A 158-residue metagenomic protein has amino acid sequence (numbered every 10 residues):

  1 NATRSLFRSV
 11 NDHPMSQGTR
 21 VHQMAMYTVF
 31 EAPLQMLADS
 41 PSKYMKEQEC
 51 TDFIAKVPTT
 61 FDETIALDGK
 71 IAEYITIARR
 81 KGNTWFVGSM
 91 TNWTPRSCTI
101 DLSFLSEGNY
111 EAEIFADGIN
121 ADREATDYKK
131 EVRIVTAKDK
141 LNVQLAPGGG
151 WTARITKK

Functional and structural regions predicted by a protein language model:
N1-P41, D68: Glycan-recognition surfaces
V29, V87, G148: Conserved, mostly hydrophobic/aromatic
T51-I77: Edge strands and adjacent loops of beta-rich recognition modules
T64-I65, T76-I77, W85, K130-V132 (+1 more regions): Beta-strand-rich interaction surfaces with strong enrichment in secreted/lumenal proteins
I71-E107, W151-T152: Carbohydrate-binding surface patches
F104-G118: Solvent-exposed beta-hairpin/edge-strand motifs
I114-K138: Solvent-exposed beta-strand/loop surfaces of large extracellular or lumenal domains
V132-K158: C-terminal beta-strand-rich structural cap/linker in extracellular carbohydrate-active enzymes
